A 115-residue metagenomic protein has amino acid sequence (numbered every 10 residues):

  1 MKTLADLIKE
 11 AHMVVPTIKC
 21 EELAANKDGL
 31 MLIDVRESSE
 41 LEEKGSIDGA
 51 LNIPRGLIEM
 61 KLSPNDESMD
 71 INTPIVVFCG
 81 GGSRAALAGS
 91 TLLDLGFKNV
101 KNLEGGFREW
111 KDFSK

Functional and structural regions predicted by a protein language model:
M1-M31, V35-V76, S83-K115: Rhodanese-like catalytic fold shared by cysteine-dependent sulfurtransferases and DSP/PTP-type phosphatases
